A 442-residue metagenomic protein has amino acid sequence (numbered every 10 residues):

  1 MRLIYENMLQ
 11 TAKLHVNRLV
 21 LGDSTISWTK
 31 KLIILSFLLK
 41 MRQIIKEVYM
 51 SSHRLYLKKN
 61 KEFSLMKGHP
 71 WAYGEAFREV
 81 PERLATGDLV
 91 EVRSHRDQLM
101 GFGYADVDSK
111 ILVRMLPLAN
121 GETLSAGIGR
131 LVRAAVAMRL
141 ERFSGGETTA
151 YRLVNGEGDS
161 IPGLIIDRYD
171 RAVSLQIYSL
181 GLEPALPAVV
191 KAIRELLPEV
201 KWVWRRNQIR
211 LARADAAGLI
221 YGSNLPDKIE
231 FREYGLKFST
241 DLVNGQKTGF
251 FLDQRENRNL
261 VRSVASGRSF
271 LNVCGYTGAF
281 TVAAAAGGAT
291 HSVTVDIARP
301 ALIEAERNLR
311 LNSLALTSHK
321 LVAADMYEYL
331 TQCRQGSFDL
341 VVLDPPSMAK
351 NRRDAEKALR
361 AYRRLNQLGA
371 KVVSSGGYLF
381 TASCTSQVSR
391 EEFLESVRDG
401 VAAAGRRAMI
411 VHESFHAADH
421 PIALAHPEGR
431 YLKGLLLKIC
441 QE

Functional and structural regions predicted by a protein language model:
Q43-R168: Non-catalytic accessory regions of SAM-dependent methyltransferases
V154-D167, E183-F251, N259: Non-catalytic substrate-recognition/targeting regions of SAM-dependent transferases
R268-V273: Conserved class I S-adenosyl-L-methionine
T277-G288: Conserved SAM-binding loop of SAM-dependent methyltransferases across substrates and taxa, primarily the Class I
H291-D296: Conserved SAM-binding motif I beta-strand of class I
I303-G336: S-adenosyl-L-methionine
S337, R364, Y378-E442: C-terminal catalytic and target-recognition region of SAM-dependent MTase-like enzymes, primarily methyltransferases
D339-L368: Mobile active-site "lid"/loop adjacent to the S-adenosyl-L-methionine
